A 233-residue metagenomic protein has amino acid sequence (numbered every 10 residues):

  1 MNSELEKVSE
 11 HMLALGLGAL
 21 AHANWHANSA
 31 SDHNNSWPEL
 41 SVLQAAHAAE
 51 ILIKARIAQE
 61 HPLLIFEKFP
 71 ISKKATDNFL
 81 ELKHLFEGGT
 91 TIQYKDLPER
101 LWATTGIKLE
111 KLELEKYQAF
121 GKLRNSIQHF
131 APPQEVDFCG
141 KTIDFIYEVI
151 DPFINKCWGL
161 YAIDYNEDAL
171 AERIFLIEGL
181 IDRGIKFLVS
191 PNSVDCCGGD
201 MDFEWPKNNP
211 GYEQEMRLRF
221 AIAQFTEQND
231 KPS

Functional and structural regions predicted by a protein language model:
M1-L43, H47, A55-E60, Y165-E178 (+3 more regions): Charged alpha-helical initiation segments
L15, H22, Q44-H47, K116-A119 (+2 more regions): Charged, amphipathic alpha-helical oligomerization/scaffolding segments
W25-S29, E99-T105, Q128-F130: Short, charged/polar, low-complexity loop and linker segments that flank or interrupt alpha-helical bundles
I53-F66, H129, P133-G140, G159 (+1 more regions): Short, solvent-exposed secondary-structure capping/transition elements
A58-Y117: A broadly used, surface-exposed interaction patch
E110-D137: Histidine-centered, metal-coordinating catalytic motifs and their short helical/loop contexts
E115, P133-S233: Polyanionic, low-complexity intrinsically disordered segments
